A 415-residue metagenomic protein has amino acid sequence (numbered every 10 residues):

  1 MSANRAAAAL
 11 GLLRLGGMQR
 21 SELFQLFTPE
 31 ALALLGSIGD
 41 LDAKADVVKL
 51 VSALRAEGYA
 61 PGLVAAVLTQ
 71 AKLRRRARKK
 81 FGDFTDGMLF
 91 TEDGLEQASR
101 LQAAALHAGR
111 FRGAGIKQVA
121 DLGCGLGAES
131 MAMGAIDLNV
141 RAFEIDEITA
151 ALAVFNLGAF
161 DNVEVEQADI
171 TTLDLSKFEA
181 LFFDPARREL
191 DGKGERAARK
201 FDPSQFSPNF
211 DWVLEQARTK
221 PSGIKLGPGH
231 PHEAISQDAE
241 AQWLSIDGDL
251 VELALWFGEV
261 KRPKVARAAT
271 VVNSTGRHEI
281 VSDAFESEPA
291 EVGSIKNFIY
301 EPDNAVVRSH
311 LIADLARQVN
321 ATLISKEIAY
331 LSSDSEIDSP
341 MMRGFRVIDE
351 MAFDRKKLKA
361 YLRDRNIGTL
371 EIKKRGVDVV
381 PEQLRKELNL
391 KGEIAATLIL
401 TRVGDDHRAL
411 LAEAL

Functional and structural regions predicted by a protein language model:
M1-L415: SAM-dependent transferase fold signal centered on methyltransferase-like domains, encompassing both Class I
